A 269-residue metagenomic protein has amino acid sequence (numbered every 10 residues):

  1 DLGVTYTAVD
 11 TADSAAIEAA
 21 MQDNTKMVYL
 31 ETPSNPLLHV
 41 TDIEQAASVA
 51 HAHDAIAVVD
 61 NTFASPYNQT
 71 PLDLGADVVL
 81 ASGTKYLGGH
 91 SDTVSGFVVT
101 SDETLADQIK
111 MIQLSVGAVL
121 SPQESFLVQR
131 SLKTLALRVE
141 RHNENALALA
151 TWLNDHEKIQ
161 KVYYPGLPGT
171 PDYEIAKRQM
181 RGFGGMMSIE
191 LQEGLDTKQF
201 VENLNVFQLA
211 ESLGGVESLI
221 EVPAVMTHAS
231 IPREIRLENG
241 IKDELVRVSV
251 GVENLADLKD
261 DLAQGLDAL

Functional and structural regions predicted by a protein language model:
D1-K158, Y163: Conserved PLP-enzyme active-site core in the AAT-like
L2-T5, D23, L195, E202 (+1 more regions): PLP-dependent enzyme catalytic core of the Aspartate aminotransferase-like
I17-A19, P171-A176, L219-A224: Short, solvent-exposed polar/charged micro-motifs at secondary-structure junctions
G89-H90, P122, Q179-R181, E238-D243: Short, flexible turn/loop "capping" segments at secondary-structure junctions
V116-G117, L204-G214, G265-L269: A common structural junction motif
V128-L137, G184-Q192, R247-G251: Short, well-ordered beta-strand elements within core beta-sheets of diverse protein domains
L147-E211, R233-L237: Conserved small-domain helix->loop->beta segment predominantly found in fold-type I
K161, G214, I220-E221: Positively charged, small/polar-rich N-terminal and surface patches that mediate targeting and assembly and bind
